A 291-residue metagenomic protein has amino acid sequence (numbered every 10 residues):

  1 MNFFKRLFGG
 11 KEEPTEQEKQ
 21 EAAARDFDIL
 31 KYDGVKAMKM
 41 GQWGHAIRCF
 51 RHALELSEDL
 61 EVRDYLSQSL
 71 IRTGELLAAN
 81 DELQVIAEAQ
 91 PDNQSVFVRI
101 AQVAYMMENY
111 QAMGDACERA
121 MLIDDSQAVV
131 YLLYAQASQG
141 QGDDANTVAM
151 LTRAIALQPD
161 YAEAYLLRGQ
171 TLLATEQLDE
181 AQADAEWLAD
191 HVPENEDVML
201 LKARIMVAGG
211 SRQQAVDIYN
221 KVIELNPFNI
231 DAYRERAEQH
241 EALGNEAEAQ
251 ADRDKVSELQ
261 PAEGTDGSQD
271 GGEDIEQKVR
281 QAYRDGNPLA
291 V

Functional and structural regions predicted by a protein language model:
L7-I29, E263, G267-D270: TPR-adjacent "capping" and linker segments in tetratricopeptide-repeat scaffold/adaptor proteins
K19-E61, Y65-R72, R99-E108, Q136 (+2 more regions): Alpha-helical segment of the N-proximal tetratricopeptide repeat
F27, L60-V62, Q94-S95, A128-V129 (+4 more regions): Helix-start (N-cap) detector for alpha-helical repeat units in TPR-like alpha-solenoids, especially tetratricopeptide
G41-H45, T73-V85, M107-R119, G140-R153 (+3 more regions): Structural signature of tandem alpha-helical TPR/SEL1-like repeats, specifically the intra-repeat loop/turn
L54, A87-E88, M121, I155 (+4 more regions): A conserved position within tetratricopeptide repeats
S57-E58, P91, D125, P159 (+3 more regions): Short coil turns that delineate tetratricopeptide repeat
Y65-L66, R99, L133, L167 (+2 more regions): Canonical tetratricopeptide repeat
E224-I230, R234-G264: TPR/TPR-like (Sel1-like) alpha-helical repeat modules
